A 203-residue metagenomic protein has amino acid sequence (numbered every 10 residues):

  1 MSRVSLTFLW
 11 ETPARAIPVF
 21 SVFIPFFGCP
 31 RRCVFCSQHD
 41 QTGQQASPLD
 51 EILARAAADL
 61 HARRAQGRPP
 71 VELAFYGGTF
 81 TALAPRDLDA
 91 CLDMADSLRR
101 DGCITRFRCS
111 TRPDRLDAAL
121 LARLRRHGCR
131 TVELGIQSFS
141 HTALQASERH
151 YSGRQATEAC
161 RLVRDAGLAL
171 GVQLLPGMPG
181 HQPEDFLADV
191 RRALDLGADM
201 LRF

Functional and structural regions predicted by a protein language model:
S2-T42, A57, H61-G77, T81 (+2 more regions): N-terminal pre-triad scaffold of radical SAM enzymes
G28, Q44, F80-L83, L116 (+1 more regions): Glycine-/small-residue-rich active-site loops that bind phosphorylated ligands and cofactors
Q45-D50, P85, R149-G153, P183: Flexible, glycine- and charge-enriched loops at secondary-structure boundaries
S47-L49, R108-D114, G177-E184: Active-site mouth loops of central-metabolism enzymes
P48-A58, L88-M94: Well-ordered, non-membrane alpha-helical segments in soluble/globular domains
L53-A65, L116-G128, L187-G197: Short amphipathic alpha-helices and their capping/turn segments at secondary-structure boundaries
R63-C160, D165: Conserved SAM/AdoMet-binding glycine-rich loop
R154-F203: Conserved C-terminal portion of the radical SAM core fold that forms the substrate/S-adenosylmethionine-binding
